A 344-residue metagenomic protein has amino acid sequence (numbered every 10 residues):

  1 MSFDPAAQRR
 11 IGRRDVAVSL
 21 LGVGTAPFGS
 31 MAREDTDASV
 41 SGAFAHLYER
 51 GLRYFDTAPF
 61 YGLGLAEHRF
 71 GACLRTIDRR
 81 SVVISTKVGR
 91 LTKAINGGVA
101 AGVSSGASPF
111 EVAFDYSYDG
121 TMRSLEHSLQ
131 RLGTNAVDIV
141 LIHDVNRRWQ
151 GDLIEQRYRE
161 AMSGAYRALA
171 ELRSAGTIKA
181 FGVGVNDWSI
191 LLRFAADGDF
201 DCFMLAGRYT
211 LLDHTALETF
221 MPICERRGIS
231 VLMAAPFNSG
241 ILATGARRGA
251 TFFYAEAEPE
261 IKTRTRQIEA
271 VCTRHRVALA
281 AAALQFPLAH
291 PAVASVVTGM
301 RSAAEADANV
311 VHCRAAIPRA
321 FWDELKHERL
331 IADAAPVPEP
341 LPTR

Functional and structural regions predicted by a protein language model:
M1-A94: N-terminal binding-site loop/beta-alpha segment at the start of enzyme catalytic domains that lines or forms
P5, S39, V145-R344: Beta/alpha (TIM)-barrel catalytic core signal, keyed to glycine-rich beta->alpha loops juxtaposed to Asp/Glu that bind
I11, V23, F55, F70 (+9 more regions): Conserved, mostly hydrophobic/aromatic
V16-L21, G51-R53, D78-V82, T134-D138 (+4 more regions): Short, well-ordered coil/turn segments that N-cap beta-strands
A26-A38, G106-M122: Active-site mouth loops of central-metabolism enzymes
A94-S104, G245-A250: Short, flexible, mixed-charge acidic loops at enzyme active sites
D115-A136: An active-site-proximal structural segment forming one wall of the substrate-binding cleft that immediately precedes
L129-G151: Active-site groove signature of glycoside hydrolases
